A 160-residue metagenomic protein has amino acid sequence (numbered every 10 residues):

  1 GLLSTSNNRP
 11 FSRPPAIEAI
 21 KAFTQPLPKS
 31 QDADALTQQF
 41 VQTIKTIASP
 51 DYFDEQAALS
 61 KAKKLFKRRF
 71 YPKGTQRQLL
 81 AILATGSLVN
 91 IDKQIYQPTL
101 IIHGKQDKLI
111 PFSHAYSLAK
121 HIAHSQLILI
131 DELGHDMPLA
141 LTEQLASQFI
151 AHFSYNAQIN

Functional and structural regions predicted by a protein language model:
G1-Q31, G74: Flexible "cap/lid" loop of the alpha/beta hydrolase fold
D34-R77: Conserved alpha/beta-hydrolase catalytic His-Asp/Glu region
G74-I91: Active-site nucleophile elbow and catalytic-triad environment of alpha/beta-hydrolase enzymes
D92-Y96, H121-I122: Short, conserved loop/helix-junction motifs that constitute active-site signature segments in enzyme catalytic cores
I95, I101-H103, D107: Short beta-strand/loop motif that positions the catalytic acidic residue of the alpha/beta-hydrolase fold
K108-H114: Conserved alpha/beta-hydrolase "acid-adjacent" motif
H124-N160: Catalytic active-site module of serine/aspartate enzymes centered on a nucleophile-bearing elbow/loop
